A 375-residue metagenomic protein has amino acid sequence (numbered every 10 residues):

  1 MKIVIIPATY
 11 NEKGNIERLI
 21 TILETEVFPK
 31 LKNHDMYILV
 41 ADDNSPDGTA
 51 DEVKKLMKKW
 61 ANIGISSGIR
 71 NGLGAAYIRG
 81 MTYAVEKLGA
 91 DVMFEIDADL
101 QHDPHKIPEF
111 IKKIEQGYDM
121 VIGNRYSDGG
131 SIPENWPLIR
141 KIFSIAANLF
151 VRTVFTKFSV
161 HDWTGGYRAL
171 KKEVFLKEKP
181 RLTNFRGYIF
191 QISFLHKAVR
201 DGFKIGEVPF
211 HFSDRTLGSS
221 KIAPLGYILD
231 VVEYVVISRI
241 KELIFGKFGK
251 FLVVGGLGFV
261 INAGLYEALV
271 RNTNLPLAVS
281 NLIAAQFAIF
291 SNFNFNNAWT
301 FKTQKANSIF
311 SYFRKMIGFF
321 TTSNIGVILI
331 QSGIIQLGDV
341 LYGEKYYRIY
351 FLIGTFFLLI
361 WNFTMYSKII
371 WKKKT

Functional and structural regions predicted by a protein language model:
K2-V4, Y37, S193: Cell-envelope/extracellular polymer assembly enzymes that use nucleotide-activated donors
E12-P29: Short, well-formed alpha-helical segments that are part of the catalytic scaffolds of diverse glycosyltransferases
K32-N44: Short beta-strand/loop segment that forms part of the nucleotide-sugar
L39, A50-K87: Conserved donor nucleotide-binding strand/loop of the catalytic core
D42-D51, L100: A conserved acidic beta->alpha catalytic loop
G68-Y83, V92, P104-N184, Y188 (+2 more regions): Acceptor/aglycone-binding surface of glycosyltransferases and processive sugar-polymer synthases
A90-D99: Short beta-strand-to-loop acidic/aromatic patch adjacent to the donor-nucleotide binding site
K157, P180-V260, V270-R271, N294 (+3 more regions): Hydrophobic helical membrane-anchoring modules
